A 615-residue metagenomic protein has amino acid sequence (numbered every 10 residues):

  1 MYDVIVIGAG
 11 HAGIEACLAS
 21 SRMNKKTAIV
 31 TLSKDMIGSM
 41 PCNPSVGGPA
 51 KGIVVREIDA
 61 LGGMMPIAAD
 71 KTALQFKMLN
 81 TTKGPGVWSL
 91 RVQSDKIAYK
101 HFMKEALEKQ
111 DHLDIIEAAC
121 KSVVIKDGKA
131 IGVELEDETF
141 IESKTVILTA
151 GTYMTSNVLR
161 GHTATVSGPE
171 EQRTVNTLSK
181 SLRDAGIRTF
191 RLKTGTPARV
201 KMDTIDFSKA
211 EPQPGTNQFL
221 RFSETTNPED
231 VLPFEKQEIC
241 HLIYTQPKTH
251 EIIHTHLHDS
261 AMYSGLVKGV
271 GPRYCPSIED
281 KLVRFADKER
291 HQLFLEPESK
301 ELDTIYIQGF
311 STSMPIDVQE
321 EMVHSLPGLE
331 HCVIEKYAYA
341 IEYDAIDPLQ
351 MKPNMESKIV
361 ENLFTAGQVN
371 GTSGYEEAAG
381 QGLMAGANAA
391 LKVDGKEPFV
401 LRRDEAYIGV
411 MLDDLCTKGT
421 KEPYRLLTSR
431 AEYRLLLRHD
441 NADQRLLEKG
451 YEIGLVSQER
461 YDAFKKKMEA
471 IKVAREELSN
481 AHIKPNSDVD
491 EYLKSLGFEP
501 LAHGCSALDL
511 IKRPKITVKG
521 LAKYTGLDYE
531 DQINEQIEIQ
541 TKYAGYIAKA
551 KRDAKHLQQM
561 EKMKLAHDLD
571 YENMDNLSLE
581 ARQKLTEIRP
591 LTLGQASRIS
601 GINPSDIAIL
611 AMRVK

Functional and structural regions predicted by a protein language model:
M1-A12: Beta1/beta-strand and adjacent pyrophosphate-binding region of the FAD-binding site in flavoprotein oxidoreductases
L18-S122, T149-V166, R173, T177-L178 (+2 more regions): Conserved N-terminal/central alpha/beta ligand/cofactor-binding core
S33-D35, K180-E320, T417-H503, K512: An anion/pyrophosphate-binding glycine-rich loop and adjacent beta-alpha core in soluble alpha-beta enzymes
E136-T145: Core beta-strand elements of the Rossmann-like FAD/NAD(P) dinucleotide-binding domain in flavoenzyme oxidoreductases
T145, A150-M154, M314, P327: Glycine-/small-residue-rich beta->alpha transition segments that form the dinucleotide
Y306-T372, V400-D413, D531-K584, R589: A glycine-rich dinucleotide-binding beta-alpha-beta segment and adjacent secondary-structure elements that constitute
A378-F399: Internal hydrophobic alpha-helix adjacent to the cofactor/substrate pocket in enzyme cavities
R430, L447-E452, V456-A608, M612-V614: Extended, charge-enriched "interface" segments that sit outside catalytic cores
